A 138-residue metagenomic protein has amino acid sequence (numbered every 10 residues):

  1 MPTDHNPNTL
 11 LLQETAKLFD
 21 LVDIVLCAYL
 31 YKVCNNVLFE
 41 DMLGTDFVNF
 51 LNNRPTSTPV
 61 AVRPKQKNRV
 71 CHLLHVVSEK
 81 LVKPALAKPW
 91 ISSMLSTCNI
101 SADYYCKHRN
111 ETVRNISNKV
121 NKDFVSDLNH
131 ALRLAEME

Functional and structural regions predicted by a protein language model:
M1-E138: Flexible coil/loop and intrinsically disordered linker positions at secondary-structure junctions
